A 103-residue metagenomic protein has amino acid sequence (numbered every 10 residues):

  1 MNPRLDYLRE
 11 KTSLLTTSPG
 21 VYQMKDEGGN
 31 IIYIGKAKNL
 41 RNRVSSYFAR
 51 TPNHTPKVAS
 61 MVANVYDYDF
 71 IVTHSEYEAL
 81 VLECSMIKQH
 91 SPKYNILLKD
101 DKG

Functional and structural regions predicted by a protein language model:
M1-G103: Acidic, glycine-enriched active-site microenvironments
